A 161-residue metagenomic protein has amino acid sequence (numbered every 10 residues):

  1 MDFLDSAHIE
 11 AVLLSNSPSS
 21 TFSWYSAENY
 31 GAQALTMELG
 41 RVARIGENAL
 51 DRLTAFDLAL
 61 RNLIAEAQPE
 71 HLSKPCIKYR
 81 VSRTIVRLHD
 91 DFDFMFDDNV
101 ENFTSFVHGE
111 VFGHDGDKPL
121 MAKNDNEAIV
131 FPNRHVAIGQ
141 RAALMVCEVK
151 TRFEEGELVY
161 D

Functional and structural regions predicted by a protein language model:
M1-D161: Structured catalytic-domain cores with a bias toward divalent-metal coordination
